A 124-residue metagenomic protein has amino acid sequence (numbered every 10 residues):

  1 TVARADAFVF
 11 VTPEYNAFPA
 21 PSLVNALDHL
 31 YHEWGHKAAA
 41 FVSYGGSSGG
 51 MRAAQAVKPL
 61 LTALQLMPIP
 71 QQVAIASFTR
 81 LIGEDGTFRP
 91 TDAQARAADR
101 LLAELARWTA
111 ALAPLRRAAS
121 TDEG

Functional and structural regions predicted by a protein language model:
T1-M67: Helix-loop-strand module that forms the ligand-binding subsite of alpha/beta enzymes
I69-G124: Glycine-rich phosphate/pyrophosphate-binding loop and the adjoining helix
